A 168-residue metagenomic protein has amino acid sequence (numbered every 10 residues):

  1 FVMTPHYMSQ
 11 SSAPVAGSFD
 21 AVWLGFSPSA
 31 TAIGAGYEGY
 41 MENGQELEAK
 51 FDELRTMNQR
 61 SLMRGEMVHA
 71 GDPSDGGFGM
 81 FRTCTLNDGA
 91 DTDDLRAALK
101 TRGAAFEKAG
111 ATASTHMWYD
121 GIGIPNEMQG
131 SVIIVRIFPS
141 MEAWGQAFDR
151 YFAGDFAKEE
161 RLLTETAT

Functional and structural regions predicted by a protein language model:
F1-T168: Short S/T/G/P-rich N-terminal loop/turn motif that feeds into the first structured element of a domain
